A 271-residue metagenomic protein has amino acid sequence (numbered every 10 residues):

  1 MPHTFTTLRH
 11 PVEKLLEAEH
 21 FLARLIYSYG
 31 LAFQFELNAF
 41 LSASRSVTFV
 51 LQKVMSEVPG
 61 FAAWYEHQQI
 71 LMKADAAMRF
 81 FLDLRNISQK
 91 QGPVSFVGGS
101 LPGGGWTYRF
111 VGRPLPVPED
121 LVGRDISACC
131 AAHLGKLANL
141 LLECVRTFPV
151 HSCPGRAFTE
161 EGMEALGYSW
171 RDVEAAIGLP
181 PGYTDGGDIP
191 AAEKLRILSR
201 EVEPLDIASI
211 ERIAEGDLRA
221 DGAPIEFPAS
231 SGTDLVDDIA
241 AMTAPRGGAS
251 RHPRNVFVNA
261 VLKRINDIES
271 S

Functional and structural regions predicted by a protein language model:
M1-N38, A62-S271: Acidic, Ser/Thr/Gly/Pro-rich intrinsically disordered interaction regions
L37-L51: Hydrophobic alpha-helical packing segments in soluble, helical-rich domains
E57-F61: Inter-helical turn/loop segments and adjacent helix faces that build the functional surface of alpha-helical bundle
